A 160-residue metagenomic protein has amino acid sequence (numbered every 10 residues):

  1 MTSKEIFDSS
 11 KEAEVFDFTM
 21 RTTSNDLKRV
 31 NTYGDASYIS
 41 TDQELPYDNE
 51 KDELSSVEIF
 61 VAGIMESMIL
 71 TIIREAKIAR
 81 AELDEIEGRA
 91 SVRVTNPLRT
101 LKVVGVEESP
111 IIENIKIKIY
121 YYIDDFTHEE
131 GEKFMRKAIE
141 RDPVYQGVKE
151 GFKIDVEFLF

Functional and structural regions predicted by a protein language model:
M1-A62, R74-F160: Extended beta-strand/beta-hairpin segments
G63-M68: Alpha-helical metal-binding/catalytic segments enriched in His/Glu/Asp
L70-I72: Ordered, amphipathic secondary-structure segments that act as subunit-interaction surfaces in large macromolecular
